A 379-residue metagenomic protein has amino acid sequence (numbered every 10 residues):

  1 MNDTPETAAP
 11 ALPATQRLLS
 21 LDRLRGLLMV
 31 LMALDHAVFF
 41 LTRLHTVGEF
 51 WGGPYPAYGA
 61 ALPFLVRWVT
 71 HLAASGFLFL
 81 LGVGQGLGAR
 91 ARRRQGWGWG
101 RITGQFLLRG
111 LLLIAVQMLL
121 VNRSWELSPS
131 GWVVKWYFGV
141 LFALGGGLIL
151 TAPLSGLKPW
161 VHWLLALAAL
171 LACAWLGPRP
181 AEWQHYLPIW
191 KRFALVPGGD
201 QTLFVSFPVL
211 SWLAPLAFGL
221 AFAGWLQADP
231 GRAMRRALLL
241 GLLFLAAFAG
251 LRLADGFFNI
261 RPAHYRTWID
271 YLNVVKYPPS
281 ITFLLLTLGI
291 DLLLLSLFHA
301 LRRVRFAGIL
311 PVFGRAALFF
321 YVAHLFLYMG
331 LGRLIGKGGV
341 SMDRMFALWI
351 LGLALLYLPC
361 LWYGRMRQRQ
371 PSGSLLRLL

Functional and structural regions predicted by a protein language model:
N2-L379: Alpha-helical transmembrane segments and their immediate juxtamembrane cytosolic regions
